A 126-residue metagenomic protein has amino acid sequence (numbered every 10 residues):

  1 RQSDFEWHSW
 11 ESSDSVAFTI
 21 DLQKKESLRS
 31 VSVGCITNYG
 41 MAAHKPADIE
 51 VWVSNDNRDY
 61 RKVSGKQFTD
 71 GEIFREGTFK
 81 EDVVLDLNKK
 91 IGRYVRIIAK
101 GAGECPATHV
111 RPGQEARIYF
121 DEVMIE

Functional and structural regions predicted by a protein language model:
R1-S64, F79-E126: Aromatic, loop-rich ligand-recognition surfaces of beta-strand-rich domains
K62-F74: Solvent-exposed serine/threonine-rich low-complexity stretches and specific carbohydrate-binding patches
